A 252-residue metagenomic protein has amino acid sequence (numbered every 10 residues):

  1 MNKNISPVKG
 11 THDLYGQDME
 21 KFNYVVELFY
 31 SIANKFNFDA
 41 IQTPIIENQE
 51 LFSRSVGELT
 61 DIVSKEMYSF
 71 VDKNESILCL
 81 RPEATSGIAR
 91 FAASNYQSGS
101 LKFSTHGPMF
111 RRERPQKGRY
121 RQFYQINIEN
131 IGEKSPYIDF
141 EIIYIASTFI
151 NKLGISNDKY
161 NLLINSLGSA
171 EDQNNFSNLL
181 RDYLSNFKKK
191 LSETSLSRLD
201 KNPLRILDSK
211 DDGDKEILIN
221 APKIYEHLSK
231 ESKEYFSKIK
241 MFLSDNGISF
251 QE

Functional and structural regions predicted by a protein language model:
M1-E252: TRNA-recognition modules of translation machinery and tRNA-sensing kinases, especially anticodon-binding
